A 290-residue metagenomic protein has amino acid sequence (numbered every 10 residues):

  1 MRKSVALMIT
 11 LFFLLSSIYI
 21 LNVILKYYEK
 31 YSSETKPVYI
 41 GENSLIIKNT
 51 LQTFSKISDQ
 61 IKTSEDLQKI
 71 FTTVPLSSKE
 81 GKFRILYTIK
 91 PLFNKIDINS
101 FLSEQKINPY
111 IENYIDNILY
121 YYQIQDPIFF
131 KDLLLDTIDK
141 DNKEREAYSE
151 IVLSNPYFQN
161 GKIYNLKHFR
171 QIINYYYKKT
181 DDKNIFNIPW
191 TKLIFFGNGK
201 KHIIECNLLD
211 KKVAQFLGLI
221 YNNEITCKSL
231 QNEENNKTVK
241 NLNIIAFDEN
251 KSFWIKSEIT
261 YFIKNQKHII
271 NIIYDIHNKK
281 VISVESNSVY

Functional and structural regions predicted by a protein language model:
V5-Y290: Compositionally biased linear targeting/interaction segments
